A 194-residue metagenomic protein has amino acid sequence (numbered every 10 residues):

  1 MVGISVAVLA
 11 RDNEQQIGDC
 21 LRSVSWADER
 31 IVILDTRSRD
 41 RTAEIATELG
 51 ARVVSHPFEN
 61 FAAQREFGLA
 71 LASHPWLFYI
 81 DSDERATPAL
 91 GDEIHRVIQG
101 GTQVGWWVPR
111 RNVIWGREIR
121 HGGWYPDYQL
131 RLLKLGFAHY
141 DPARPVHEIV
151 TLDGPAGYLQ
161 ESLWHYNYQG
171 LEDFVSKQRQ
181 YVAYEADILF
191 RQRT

Functional and structural regions predicted by a protein language model:
M1-S23: N-proximal low-complexity "stem/linker" segments adjacent to membrane-targeting elements
E14, S23, V32-T47, D81: A conserved acidic beta->alpha catalytic loop
W26, E48-G50, S73, Y128 (+1 more regions): Short, structured coil segments at secondary-structure junctions
T36, H56-F58, H74, D81-R85 (+2 more regions): Short acidic donor-binding/metal-coordinating loop in glycosyltransferase active sites
H56-A72: Glycine-rich, basic loop-to-helix element that forms the pyrophosphate-binding segment of sugar-nucleotide handling
E66-L69, W76, T87-T194: Catalytic-site signature of metal-activated, phosphate-bearing donor transferases, centered on the GT-A/GT-A-like
